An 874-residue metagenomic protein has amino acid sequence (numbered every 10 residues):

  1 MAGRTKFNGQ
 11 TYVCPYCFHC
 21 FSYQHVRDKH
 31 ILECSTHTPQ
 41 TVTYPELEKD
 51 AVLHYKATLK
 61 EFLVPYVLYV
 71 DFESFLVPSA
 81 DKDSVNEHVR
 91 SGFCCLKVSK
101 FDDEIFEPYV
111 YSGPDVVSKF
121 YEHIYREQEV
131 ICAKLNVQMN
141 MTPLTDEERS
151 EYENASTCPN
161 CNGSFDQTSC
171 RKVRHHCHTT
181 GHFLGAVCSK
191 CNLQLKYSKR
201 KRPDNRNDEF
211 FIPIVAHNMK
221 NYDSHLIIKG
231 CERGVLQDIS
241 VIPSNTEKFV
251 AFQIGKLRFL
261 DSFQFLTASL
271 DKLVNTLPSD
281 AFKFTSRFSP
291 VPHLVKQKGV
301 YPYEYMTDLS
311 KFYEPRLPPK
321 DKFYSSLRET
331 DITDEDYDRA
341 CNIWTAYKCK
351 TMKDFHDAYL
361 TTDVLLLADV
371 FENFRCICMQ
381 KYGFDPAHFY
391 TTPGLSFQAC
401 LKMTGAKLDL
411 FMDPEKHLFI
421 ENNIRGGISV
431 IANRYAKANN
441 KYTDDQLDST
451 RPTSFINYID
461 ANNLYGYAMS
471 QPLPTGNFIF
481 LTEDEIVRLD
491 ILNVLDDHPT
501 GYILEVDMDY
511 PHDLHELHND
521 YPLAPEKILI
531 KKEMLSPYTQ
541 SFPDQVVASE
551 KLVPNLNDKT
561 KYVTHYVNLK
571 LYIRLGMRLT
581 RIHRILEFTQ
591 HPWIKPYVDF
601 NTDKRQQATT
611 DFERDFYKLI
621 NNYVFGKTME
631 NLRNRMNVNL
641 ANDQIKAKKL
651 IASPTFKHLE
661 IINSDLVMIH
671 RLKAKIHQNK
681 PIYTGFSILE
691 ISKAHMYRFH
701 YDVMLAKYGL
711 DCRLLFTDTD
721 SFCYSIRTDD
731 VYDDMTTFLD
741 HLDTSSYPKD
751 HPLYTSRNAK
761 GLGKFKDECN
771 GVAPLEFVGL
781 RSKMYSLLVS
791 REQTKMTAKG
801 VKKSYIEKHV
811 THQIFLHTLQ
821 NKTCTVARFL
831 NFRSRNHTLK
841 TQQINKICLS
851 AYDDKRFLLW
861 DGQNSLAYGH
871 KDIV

Functional and structural regions predicted by a protein language model:
M1-V874: Metal-dependent nucleotidyl/phosphoryl-transfer cores and adjacent nucleic-acid-binding surfaces
